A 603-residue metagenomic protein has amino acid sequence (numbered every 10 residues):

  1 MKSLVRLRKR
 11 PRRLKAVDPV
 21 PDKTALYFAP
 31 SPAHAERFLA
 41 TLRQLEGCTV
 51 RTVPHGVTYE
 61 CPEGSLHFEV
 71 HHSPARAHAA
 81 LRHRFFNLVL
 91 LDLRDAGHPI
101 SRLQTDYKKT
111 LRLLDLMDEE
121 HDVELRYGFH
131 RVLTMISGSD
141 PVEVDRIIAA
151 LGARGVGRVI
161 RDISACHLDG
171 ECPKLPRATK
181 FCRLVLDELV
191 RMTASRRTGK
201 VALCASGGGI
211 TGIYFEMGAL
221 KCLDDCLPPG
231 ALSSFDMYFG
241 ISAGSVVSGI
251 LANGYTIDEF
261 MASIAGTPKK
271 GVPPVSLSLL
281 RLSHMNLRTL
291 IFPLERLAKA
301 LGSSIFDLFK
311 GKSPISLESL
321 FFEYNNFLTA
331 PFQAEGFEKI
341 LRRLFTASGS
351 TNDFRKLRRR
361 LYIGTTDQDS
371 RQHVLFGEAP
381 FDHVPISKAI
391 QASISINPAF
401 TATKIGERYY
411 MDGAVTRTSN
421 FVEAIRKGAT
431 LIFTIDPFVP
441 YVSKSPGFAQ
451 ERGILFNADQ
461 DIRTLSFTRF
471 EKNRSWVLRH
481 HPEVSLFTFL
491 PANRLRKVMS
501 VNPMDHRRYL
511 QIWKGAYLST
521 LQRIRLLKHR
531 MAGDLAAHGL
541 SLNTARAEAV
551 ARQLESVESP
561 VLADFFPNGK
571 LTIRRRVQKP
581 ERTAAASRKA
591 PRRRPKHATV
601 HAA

Functional and structural regions predicted by a protein language model:
K2, R6, R13-V17, Y27 (+10 more regions): Patatin-like phospholipase
D22-H55, E60, H67-V70, A77 (+2 more regions): Conserved acidic segment of CheY-like receiver
E36-G47, L111-H121, G218-L227, R342-R343: Short, well-ordered amphipathic alpha-helices
E63, P74-A75, N87-V132, S137-I147: Conserved phosphotransfer microenvironments
S65-E69, R408-M411: Short, flexible loop segments at the rims of nucleotide/cofactor-binding pockets, characterized by
A75-R82: TIR-domain catalytic/interaction hotspot
V89, R158-R161, E171: Two-component signal transduction core modules
S242: Catalytic nucleophile serine of serine hydrolases, specifically the conserved "nucleophile elbow" pentapeptide
